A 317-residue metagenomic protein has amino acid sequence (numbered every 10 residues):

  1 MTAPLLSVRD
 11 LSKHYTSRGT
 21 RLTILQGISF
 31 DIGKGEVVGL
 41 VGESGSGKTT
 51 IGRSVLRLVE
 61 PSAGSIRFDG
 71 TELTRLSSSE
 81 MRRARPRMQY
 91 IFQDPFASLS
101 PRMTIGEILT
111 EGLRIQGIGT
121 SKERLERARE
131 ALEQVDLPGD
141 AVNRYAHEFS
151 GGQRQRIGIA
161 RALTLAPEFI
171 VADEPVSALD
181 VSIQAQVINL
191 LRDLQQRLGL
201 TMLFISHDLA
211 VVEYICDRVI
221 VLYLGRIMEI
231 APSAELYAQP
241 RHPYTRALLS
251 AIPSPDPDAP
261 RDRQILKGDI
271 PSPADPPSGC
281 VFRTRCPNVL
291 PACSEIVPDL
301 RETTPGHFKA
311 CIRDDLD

Functional and structural regions predicted by a protein language model:
M1-A238, S250, K309, D315-D317: ABC transporter nucleotide-binding domains
P4, R21, G139, P232-D317: Charged, flexible cofactor/metal-binding loops and thiol motifs
